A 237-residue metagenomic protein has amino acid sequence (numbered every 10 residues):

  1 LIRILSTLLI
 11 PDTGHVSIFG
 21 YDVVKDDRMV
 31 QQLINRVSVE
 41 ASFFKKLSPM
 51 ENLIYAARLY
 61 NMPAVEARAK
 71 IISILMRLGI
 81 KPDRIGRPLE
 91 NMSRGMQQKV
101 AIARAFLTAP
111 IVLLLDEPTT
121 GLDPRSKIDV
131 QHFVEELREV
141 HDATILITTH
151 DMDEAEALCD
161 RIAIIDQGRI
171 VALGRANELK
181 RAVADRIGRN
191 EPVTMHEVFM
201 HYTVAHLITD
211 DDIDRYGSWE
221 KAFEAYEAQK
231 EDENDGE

Functional and structural regions predicted by a protein language model:
I54, R58, V65-R84: Conserved ABC ATPase "signature" region
A109: Conserved catalytic motifs of ABC-family nucleotide-binding domains
L113-D116: Catalytic Walker B motif of ABC-type/P-loop ATPase nucleotide-binding domains
I128-H141: Helical segment within the ABC ATPase nucleotide-binding domain
L173-G174: ABC ATPase "signature
